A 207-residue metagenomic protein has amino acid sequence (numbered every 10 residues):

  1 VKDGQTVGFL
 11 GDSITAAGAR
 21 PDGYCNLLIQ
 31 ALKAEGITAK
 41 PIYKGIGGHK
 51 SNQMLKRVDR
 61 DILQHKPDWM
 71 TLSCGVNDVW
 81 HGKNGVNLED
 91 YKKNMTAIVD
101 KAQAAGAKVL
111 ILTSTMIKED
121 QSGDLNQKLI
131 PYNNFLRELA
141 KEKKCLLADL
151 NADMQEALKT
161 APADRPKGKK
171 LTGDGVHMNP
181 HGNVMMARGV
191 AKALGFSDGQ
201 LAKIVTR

Functional and structural regions predicted by a protein language model:
V1-Q5, K203: Short N-terminal segments immediately surrounding and downstream of signal-peptide cleavage
Q5-R20, H49-K50, V79: Catalytic nucleophile-elbow at a beta strand-turn-alpha helix junction centered on a G-D-S/GDSL motif, marking
G11-S13, G45, V76, T115-M116: Short, histidine-centered active-site or binding-site loop motifs used for metal coordination, general acid-base
N26-K40, N52-T206: Alpha-helical cap/lid subdomain in secreted, periplasmic, or secretory-pathway luminal O-acyl-processing enzymes
P41-G48: Catalytic cysteine-centered active-site loop
